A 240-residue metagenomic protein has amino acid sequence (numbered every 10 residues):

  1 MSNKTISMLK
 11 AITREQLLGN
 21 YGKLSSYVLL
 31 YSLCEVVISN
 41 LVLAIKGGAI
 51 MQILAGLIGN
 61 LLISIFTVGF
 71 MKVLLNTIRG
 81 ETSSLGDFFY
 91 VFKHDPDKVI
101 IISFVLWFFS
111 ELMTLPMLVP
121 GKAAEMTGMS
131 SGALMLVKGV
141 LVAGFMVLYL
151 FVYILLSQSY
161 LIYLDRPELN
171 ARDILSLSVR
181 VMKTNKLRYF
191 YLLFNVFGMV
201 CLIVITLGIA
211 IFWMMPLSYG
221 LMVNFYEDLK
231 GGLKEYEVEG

Functional and structural regions predicted by a protein language model:
M1-G240: Hydrophobic alpha-helical membrane segments
